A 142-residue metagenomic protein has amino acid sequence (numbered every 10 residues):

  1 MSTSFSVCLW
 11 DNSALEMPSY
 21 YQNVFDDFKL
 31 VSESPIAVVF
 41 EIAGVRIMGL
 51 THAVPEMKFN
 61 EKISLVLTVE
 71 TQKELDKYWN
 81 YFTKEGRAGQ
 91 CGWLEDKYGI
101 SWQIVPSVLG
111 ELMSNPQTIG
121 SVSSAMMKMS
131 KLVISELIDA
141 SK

Functional and structural regions predicted by a protein language model:
M1-S19, V24-V31, S64, V108-K142: N-terminal beta-strand motif that seeds the catalytic metal site of vicinal oxygen chelate
T3, I36, E61-I63, Y98: Residues that flank catalytic or metal-binding motifs in active/ligand-binding sites
F5, P35, G89-C91: Short loop/turn microsegments at loop-to-beta-strand junctions
A14-L15, V24, L65-M113: Vicinal oxygen chelate
K29-L30, R46, K73, Q90 (+1 more regions): Secondary-structure boundary/capping signal
L30-F59, Q103-P106: Conserved short beta-strand elements that form part of the metal-binding/catalytic scaffold of enzyme active sites
V45, I100, L132: Conserved Rossmann-like nucleotide-cofactor binding loop
